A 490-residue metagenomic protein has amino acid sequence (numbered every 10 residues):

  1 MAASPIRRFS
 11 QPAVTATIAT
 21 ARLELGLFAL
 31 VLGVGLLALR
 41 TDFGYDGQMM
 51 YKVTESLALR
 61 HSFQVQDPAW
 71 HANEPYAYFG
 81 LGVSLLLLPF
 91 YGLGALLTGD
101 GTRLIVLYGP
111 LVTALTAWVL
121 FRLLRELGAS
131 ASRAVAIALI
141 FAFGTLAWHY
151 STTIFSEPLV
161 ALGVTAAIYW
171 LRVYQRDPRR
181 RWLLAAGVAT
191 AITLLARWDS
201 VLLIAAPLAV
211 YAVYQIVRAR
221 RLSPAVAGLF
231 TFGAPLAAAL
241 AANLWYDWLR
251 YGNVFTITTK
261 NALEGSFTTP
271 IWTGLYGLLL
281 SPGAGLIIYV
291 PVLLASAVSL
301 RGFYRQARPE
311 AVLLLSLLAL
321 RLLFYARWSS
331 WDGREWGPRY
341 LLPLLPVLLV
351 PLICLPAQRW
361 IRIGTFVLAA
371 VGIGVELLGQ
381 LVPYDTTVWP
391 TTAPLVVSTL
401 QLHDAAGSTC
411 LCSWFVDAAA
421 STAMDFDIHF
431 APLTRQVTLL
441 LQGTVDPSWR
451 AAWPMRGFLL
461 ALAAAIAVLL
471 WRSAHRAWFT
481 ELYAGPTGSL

Functional and structural regions predicted by a protein language model:
M1-L36, R125, I216, S223-P235 (+2 more regions): Start-transfer (signal-anchor) and selected internal transmembrane alpha helices of multi-pass inner/ER membrane
F28-L32, A134-T145, T165-Y169, A186 (+2 more regions): Short helix- or helix-capping micro-motifs that position conserved polar/aromatic residues at function-defining sites
R40, Y214, V226-S299, L314-Y325 (+1 more regions): Membrane-lumen/periplasm interface segments of specific transmembrane helices in polyprenyl phosphate-linked
L104-G128, L162, A166: Transmembrane-helix motifs of polytopic, lipid-linked glycan transferases
G128, E157, A167-L183, A219 (+1 more regions): Membrane-interface transmembrane helices that cradle and orient dolichyl/undecaprenyl
V135, V173-A191, V226-A227: Short hydrophobic alpha-helices at membrane interfaces in multi-pass membrane enzymes
V173-P178, L203-L240, A297-A307, V350: Perimembrane helix-loop-helix junctions
R218, I287-V312, L348-L355, R362-A370 (+2 more regions): Hydrophobic, aromatic-rich transmembrane alpha-helices and their immediate juxtamembrane boundary segments
